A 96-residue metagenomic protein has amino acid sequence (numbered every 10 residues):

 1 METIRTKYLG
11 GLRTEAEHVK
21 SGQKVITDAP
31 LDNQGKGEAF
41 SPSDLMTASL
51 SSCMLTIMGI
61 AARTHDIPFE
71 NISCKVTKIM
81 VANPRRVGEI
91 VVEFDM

Functional and structural regions predicted by a protein language model:
M1-A48, G59-M96: Extended beta-strand/beta-hairpin segments
C53-M54: Alpha-helical metal-binding/catalytic segments enriched in His/Glu/Asp
